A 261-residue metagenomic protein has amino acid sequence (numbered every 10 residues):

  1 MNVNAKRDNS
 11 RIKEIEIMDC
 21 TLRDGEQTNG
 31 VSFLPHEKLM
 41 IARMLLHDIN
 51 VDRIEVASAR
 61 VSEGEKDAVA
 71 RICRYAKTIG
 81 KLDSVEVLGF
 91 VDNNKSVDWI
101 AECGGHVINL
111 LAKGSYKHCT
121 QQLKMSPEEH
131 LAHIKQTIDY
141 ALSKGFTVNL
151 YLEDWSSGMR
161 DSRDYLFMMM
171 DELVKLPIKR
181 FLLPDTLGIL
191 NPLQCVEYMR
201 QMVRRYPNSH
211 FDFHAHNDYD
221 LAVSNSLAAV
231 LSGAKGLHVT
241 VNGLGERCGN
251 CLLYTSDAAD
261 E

Functional and structural regions predicted by a protein language model:
M1-L253: Catalytic cores and adjacent flexible loops of soluble metabolic enzymes that perform enolate/carbanion chemistry on
Y254-E261: Conserved small/polar residues in nucleotide/adenosyl-binding loops
